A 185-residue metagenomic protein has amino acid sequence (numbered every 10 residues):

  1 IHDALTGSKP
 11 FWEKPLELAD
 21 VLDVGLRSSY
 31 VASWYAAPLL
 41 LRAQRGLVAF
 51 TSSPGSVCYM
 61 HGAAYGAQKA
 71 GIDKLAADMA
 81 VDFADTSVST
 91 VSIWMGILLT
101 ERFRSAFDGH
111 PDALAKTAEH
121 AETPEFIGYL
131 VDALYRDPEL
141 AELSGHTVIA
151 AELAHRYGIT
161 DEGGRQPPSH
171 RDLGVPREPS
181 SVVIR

Functional and structural regions predicted by a protein language model:
H2-L5, W12-L16, L41, G46-D85 (+2 more regions): Catalytic loop of short-chain dehydrogenase/reductase
G7-F11, S105-G109, E162-G164: Short, flexible, mixed-charge acidic loops at enzyme active sites
L22, A49, V91-I93, V148: Hydrophobic/aromatic beta-strand patches that form the interior of the parallel beta-sheet core in alpha/beta enzyme
S33-W34, A77: A short, exposed helix-loop element centered on a Lys and neighboring polar residues
S92, D112-R185: C-terminal helical subdomain
W94-S105: Short, flexible catalytic-loop segment of classical short-chain dehydrogenase/reductase
